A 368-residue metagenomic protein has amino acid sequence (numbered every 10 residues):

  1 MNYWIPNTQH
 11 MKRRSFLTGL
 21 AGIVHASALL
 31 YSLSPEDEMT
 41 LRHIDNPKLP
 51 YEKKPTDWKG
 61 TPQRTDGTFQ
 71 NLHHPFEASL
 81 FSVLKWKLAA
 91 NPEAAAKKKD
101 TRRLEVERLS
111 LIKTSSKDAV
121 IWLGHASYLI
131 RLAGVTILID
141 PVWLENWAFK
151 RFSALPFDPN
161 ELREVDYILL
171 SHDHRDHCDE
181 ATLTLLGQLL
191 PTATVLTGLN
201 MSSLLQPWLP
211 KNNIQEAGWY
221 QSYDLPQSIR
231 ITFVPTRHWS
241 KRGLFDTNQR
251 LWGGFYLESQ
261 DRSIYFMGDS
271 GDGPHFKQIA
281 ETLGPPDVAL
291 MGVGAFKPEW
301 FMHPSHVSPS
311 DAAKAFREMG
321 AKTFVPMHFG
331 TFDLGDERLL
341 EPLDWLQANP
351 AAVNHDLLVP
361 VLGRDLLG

Functional and structural regions predicted by a protein language model:
M1-M11: N-terminal secretory signal peptides
H10, S15-W147, F157-E161, L257-F266 (+1 more regions): Metallo-beta-lactamase
K12, S34-E38, R42-K59, R64 (+6 more regions): Cap/insert and terminal regions of metallo-dependent hydrolase folds
A94-S115, G198-R262, W345-R364: Metallo-beta-lactamase
L129-R131, D224-D287, H303-S310: Catalytic core of the metallo-beta-lactamase
I139-D140, T194-V195, N212-Y220, V288-G292: Short hydrophobic/aromatic-enriched beta-strand-loop microsegments
P141-L155, W239-D246, K297-H306, D333: Acidic/histidine-rich helix-loop elements that form or flank divalent-metal/phosphate-binding sites at the catalytic
E161-G187: Di-metal (Zn2+ and/or Mg2+/Mn2+) metal-binding site signature of metallo-dependent hydrolases with the MBL/beta-CASP
